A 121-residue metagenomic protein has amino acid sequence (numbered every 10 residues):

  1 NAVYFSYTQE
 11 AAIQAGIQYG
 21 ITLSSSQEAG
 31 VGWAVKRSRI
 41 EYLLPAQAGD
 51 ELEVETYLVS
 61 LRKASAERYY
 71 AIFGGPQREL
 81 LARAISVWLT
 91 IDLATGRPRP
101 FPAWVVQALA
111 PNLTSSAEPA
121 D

Functional and structural regions predicted by a protein language model:
N1-V35, I91-D121: Hot-dog-fold acyl-thioester-processing enzymes
Y4-Y7, Y42, Y70-F73: Aromatic side chains
Y7-A11, E55, R83-I85: Residues within well-formed alpha-helices
A15-A66, L81-A82: Hydrophobic beta-strand-centered segment that forms part of the acyl-chain substrate-binding groove
A46-E51, L58-D121: HotDog/MaoC-like acyl-thioester-processing domains
